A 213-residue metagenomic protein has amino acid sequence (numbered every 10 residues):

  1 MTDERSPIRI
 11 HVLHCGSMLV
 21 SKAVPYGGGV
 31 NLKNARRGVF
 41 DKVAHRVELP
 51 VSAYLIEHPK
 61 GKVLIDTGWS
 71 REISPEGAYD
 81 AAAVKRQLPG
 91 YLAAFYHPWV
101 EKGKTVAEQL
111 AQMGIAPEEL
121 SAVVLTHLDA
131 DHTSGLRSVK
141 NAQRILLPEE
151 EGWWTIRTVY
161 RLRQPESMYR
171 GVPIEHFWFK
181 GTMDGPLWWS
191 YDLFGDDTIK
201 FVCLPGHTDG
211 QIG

Functional and structural regions predicted by a protein language model:
M1-A107: Metallo-beta-lactamase
S21, L128-S134, T208-I212: Active-site environment of divalent metal-dependent phosphoester hydrolases
V43-R46, V202-G206: Short Gly/Pro-enriched turn/cap motifs at secondary-structure boundaries
E48-P50, L187, G210: Residues that act as N-cap/strand-start positions at coil-to-secondary-structure junctions
S52-L55, D192, I212-G213: Short acidic loop-to-beta-strand element that houses the catalytic metal-binding Asp/Glu of nuclease active sites
A53, A78-L147: Active-site metal-binding motif and surrounding structural segment of the metallo-beta-lactamase
L64-T67, S121-H127, L147-P148, C203-G206: Active-site neighborhood of phospho(di)ester-bond hydrolases with catalytic His/Asp-centered motifs
Y96-E119, P148-C203: Metallo-beta-lactamase
